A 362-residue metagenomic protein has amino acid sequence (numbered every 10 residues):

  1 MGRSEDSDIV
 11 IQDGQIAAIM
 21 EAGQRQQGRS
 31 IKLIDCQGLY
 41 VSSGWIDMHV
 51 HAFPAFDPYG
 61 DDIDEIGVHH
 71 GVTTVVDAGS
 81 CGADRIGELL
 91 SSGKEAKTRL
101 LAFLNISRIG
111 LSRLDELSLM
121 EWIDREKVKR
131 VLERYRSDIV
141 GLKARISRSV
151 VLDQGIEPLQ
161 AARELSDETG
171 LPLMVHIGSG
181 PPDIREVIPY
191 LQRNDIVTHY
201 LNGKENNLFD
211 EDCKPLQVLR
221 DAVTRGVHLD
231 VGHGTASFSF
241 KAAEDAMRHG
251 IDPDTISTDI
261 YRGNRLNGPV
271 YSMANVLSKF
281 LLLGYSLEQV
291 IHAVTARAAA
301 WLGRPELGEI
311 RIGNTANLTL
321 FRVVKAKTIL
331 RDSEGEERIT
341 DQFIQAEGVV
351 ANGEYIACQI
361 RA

Functional and structural regions predicted by a protein language model:
M1-S43: Histidine-rich, glycine-flanked metal-binding segment
R25, C36-E95: Metal-associated gating/positioning segment near the N- to mid-region
G44-A52, V75-D77, L100-L104, V140-K143 (+4 more regions): Hydrophobic faces of well-ordered beta-strands that scaffold small-molecule active sites in alpha/beta enzyme cores
F56-E65, M120-L132, P181-V187: Short, acidic/polar
H70-V76, S80-C81, E95-M120, K143-S147: Metal-cofactor-binding active-site regions of metalloenzymes
A144-A246, G250-N267: Active-site core of metal-dependent hydrolases
K241-V323: His/Asp/Glu-enriched, well-ordered alpha-helical/loop segment that forms or immediately abuts the divalent-metal
T315-R361: C-terminal cap of metal-dependent C-N hydrolases
